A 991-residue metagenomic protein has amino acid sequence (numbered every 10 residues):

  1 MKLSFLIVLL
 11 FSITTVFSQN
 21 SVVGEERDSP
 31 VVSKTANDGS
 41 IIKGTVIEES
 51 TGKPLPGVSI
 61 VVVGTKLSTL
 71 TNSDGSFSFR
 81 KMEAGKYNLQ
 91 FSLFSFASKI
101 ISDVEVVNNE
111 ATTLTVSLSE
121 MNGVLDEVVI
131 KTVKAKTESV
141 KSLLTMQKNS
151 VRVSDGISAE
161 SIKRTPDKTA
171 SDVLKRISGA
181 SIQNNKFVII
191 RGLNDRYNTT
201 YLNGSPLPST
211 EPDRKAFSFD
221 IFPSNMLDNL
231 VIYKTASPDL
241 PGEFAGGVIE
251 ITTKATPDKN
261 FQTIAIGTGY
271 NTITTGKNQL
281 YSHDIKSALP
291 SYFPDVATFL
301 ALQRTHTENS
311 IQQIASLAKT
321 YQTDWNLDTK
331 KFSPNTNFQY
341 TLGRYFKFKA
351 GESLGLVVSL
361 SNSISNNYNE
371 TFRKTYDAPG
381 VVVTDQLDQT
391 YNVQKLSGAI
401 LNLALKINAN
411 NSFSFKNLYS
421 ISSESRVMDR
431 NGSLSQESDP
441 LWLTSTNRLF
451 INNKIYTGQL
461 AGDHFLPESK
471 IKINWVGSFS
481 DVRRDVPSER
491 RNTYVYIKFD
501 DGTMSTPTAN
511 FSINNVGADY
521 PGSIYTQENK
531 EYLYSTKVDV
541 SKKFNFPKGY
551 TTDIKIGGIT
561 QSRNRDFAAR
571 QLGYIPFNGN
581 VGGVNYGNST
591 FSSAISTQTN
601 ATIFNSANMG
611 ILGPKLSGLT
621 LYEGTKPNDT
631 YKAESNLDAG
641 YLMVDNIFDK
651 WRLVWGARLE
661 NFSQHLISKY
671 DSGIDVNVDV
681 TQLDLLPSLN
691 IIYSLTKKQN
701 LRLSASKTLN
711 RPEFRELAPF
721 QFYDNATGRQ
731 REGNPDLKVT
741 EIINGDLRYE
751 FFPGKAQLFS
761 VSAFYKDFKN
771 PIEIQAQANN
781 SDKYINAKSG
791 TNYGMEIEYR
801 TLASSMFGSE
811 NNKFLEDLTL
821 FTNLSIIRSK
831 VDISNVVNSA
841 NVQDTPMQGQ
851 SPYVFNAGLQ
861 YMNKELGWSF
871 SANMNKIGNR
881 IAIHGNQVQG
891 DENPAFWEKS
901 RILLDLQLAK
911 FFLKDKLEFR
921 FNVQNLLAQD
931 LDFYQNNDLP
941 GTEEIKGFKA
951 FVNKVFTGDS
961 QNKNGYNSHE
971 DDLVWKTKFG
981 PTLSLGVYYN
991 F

Functional and structural regions predicted by a protein language model:
N20-K34, G39, I47, S59-V61 (+5 more regions): Short, acidic, small-residue-rich periplasmic hinge/interaction motif at the N-terminus of Gram-negative outer-membrane
T65-S76: Short, acidic Ser/Thr/Gly-rich low-complexity loop/linker segments typical of extracellular and cell-surface proteins
A135-T137, K141-I190, D195, G204-F222 (+2 more regions): Periplasmic N-terminal accessory/gating domains of Gram-negative outer-membrane beta-barrel systems
S205-P206, D485, N564, A594-K615 (+8 more regions): Surface-exposed extracellular loop regions of Gram-negative outer-membrane beta-barrel proteins, predominantly
T320-M428, Y456, L689, L695: Transmembrane beta-barrel wall of Gram-negative outer-membrane proteins
P440-A461, T625-D638, L709-F768, Q777-M806 (+3 more regions): Outer-membrane beta-barrel signature, preferentially recognizing the C-terminal barrel domain of Gram-negative
A763-D767, K783-H884: Gram-negative outer-membrane beta-barrel transporters
K876-G885, K910-F991: C-terminal beta-signal and adjacent terminal beta-strands/loops of Gram-negative outer-membrane beta-barrel proteins
